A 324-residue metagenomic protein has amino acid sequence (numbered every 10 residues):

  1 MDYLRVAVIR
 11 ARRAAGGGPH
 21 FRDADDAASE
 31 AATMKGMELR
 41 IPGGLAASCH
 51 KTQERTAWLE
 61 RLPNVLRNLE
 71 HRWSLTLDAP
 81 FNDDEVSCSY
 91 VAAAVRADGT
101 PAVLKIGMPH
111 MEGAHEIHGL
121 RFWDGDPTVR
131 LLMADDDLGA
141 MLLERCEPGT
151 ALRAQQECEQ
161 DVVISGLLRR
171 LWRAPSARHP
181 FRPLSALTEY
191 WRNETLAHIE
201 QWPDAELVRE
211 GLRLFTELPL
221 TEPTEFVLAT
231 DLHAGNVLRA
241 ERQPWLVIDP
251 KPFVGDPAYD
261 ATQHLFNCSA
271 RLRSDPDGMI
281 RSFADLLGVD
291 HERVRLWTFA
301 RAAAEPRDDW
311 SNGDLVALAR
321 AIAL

Functional and structural regions predicted by a protein language model:
Y3-L4: Short hydrophobic targeting helices and cationic amphipathic motifs that mediate membrane/organellar targeting
K35-L77: Juxta-kinase regulatory segment immediately upstream of eukaryotic protein kinase catalytic domains
A57-H71, R173-T230, A240, D285: An alpha-helical support segment within catalytic cores of ATP-dependent transferases
P63, D98-L142, T150-L171: A conserved alpha-helical element in kinase catalytic cores
F81, E85-V95, V103-L104, L131 (+1 more regions): Active-site acidic catalytic loop and adjacent metal/ATP-binding pocket of ATP-dependent phosphoryl transfer enzymes
P109, A140-E157, R173, R192-I199 (+1 more regions): A glycine-centered beta->alpha junction motif in the catalytic cores of kinase/phosphotransferase enzymes
A197-H198, W202, D275, E305-L324: ATP/Mg2+ or Mg2+-diphosphate-binding catalytic cores that bind nucleotide phosphates or diphosphates via glycine-rich
R239-E292: Active-site Asp-x-Gly
